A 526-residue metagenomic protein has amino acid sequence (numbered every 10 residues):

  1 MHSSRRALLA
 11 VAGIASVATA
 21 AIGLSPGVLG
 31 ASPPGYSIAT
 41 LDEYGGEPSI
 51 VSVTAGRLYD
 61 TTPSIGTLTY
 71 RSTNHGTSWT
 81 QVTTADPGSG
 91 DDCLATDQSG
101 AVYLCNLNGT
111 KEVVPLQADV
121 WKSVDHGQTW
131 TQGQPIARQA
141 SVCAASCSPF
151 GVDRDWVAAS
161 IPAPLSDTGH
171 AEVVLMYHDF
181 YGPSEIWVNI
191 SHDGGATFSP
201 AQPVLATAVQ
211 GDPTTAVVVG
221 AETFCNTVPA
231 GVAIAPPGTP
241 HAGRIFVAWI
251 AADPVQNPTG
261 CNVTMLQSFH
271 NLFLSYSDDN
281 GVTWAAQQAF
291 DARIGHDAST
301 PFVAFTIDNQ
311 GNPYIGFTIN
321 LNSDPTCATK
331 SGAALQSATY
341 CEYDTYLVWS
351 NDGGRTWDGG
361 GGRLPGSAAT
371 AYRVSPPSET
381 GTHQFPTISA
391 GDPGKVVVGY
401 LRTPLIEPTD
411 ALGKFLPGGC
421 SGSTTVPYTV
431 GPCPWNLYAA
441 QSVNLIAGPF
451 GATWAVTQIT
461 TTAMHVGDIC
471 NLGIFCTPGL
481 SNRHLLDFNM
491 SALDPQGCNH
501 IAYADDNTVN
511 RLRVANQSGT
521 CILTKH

Functional and structural regions predicted by a protein language model:
H2-L29: Secretory targeting and sorting signals
G27-H526: Extracellular, repeat-based ectodomains that mediate carbohydrate processing or recognition
